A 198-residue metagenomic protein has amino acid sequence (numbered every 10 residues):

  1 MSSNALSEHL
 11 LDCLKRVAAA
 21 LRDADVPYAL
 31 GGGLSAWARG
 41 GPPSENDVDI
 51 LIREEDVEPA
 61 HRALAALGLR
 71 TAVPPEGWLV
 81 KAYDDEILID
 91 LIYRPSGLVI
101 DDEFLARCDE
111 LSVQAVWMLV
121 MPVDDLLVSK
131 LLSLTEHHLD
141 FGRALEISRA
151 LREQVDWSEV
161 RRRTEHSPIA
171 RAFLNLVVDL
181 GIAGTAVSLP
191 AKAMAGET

Functional and structural regions predicted by a protein language model:
M1-T198: Compositionally biased terminal segments of proteins
